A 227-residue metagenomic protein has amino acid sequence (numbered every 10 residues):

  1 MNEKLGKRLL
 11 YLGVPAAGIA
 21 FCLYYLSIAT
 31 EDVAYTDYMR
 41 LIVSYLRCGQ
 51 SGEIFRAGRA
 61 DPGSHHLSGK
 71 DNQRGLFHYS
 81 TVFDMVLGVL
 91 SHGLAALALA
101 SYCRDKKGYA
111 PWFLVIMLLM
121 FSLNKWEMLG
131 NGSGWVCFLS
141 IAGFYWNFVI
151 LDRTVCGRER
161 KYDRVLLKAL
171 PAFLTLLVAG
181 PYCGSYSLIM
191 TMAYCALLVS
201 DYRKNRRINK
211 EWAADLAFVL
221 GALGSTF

Functional and structural regions predicted by a protein language model:
M1-F21: Start-transfer (signal-anchor) and selected internal transmembrane alpha helices of multi-pass inner/ER membrane
C22-R59, K70-R74: Extracytoplasmic loop-helix module adjacent to an early transmembrane segment
S68-H92, K107: Juxtamembrane segments of multi-pass membrane glycosylation machinery that transfer sugars from lipid-linked donors
V86-Y109, W146-I150: Transmembrane-helix motifs of polytopic, lipid-linked glycan transferases
L99, C103-S122, A142: Transmembrane-helix signature of polytopic, membrane-embedded enzymes that assemble or transfer cell-envelope glycans
V136-E159, C195: Specific aromatic-rich, kink-prone transmembrane helix
D163-S185, M190: Membrane-interface alpha helices of multi-pass inner-membrane proteins
S187-L223: Perimembrane helix-loop-helix junctions
